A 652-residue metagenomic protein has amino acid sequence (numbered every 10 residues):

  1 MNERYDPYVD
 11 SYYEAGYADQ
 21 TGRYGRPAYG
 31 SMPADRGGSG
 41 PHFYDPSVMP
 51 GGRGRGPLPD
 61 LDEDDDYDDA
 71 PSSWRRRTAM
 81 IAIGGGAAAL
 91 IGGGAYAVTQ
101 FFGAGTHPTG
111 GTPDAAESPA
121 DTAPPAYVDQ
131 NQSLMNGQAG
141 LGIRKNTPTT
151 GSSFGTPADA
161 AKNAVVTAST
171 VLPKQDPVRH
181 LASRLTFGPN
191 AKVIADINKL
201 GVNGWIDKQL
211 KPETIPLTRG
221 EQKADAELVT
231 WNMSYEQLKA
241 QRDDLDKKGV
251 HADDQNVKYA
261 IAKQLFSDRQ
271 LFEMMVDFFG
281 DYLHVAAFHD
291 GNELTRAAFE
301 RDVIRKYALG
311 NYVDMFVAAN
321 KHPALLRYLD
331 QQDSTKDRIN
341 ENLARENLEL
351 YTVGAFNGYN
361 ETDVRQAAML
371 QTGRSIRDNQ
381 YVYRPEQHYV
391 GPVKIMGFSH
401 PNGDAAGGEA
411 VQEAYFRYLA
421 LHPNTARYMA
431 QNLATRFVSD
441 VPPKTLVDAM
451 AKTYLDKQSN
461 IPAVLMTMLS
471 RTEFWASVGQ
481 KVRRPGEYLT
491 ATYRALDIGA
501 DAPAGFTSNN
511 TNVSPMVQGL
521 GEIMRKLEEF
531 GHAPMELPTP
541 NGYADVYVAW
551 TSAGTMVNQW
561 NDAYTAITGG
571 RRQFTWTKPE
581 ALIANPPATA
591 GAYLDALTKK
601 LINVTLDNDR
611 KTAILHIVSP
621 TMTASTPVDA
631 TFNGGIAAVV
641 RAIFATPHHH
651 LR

Functional and structural regions predicted by a protein language model:
M1-W74, A88-I91: N-terminal secretory signal peptides
E3, Y17, F154-V166, T170-K174 (+5 more regions): Flexible, low-complexity segments enriched for small/polar residues
P71, T78-Q100: N-terminal export signals
G85-A87, G93, F154-A160, A260 (+1 more regions): Active-site substrate-binding loop specific to GH73 endo-beta-N-acetylglucosaminidase modules in bacterial autolysins
F102-P124: Ser/Thr/Pro/Gly-rich low-complexity linker/stalk segments immediately outside membranes or between
P125-P173: N-terminal low-complexity, Pro/Thr/Ser-rich intrinsically disordered segments that act as propeptides or flexible
A161, T170-L217, H284, K321-L325 (+5 more regions): Cell-wall polysaccharide-cleaving catalytic domain and substrate-binding groove, primarily in peptidoglycan/chitin
A191-A297, V303: N-terminal accessory alpha/beta regions
